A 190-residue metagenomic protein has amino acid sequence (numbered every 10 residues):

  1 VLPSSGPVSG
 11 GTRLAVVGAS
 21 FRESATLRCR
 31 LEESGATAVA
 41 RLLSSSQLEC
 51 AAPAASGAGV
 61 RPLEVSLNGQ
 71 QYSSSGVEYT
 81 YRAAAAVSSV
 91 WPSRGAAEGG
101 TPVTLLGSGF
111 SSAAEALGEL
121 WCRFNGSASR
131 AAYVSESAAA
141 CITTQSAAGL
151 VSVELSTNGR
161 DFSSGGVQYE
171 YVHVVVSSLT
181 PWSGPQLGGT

Functional and structural regions predicted by a protein language model:
V1-E23, Q70-E115, R160-T190: Beta-strand/beta-sandwich contexts
R13, V60-P62, P102, L150-S152: Short, conserved beta-strand segments of beta-strand-rich sandwich/propeller modules, principally
F21-A36, F110-S127: Short, surface-exposed alpha-helix to beta-strand junction/turn motifs within ectodomains of secreted and cell-envelope
L31-G35, G69, G126, G159 (+1 more regions): Residue-level detection of beta-strand-connecting loop/turn positions
G35-S45, G76, G126-E136, G166-Y169: Short, surface-exposed loop motifs enriched in S/T, G, D/E and P with embedded aromatic residues
Q47-P53, A138-T144: Exposed aromatic-hydrophobic patches
A54-G59, T144-L150: Surface-exposed, short loops/turns at beta-strand junctions within beta-sandwich domains
